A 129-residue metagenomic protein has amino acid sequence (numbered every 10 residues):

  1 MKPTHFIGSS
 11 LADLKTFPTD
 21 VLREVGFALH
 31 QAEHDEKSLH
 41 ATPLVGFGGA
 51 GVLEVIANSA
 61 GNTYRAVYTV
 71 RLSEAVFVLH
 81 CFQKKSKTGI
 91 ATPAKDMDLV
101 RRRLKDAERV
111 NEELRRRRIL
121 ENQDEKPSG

Functional and structural regions predicted by a protein language model:
M1-T63, L72-S73, K85-G129: Basic, Lys/Arg-enriched alpha-helical interface segments
A66-Y68: Hydrophobic/aromatic beta-strand elements that line small-molecule binding cavities or substrate pockets in beta-rich
V70-V78: Active-site beta-strand-loop-beta-strand hairpin of nuclease catalytic cores that positions key catalytic residues
C81-F82: Compact, Lys/Arg-rich rRNA/RNP-binding cores from ribosome-related proteins
